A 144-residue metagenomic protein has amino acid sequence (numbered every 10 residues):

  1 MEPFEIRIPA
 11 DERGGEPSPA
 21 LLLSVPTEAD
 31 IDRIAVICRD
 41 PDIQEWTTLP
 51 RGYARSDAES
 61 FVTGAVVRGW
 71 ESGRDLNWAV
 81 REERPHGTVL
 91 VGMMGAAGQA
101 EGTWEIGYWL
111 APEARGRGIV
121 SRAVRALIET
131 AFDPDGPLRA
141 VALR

Functional and structural regions predicted by a protein language model:
M1-E113, T130, P134-P137, V141: GNAT-family acyltransferases
A114, G118-L127: Conserved acetyl-CoA pyrophosphate-binding loop and the N-cap/start of the following alpha-helix in GNAT-like
